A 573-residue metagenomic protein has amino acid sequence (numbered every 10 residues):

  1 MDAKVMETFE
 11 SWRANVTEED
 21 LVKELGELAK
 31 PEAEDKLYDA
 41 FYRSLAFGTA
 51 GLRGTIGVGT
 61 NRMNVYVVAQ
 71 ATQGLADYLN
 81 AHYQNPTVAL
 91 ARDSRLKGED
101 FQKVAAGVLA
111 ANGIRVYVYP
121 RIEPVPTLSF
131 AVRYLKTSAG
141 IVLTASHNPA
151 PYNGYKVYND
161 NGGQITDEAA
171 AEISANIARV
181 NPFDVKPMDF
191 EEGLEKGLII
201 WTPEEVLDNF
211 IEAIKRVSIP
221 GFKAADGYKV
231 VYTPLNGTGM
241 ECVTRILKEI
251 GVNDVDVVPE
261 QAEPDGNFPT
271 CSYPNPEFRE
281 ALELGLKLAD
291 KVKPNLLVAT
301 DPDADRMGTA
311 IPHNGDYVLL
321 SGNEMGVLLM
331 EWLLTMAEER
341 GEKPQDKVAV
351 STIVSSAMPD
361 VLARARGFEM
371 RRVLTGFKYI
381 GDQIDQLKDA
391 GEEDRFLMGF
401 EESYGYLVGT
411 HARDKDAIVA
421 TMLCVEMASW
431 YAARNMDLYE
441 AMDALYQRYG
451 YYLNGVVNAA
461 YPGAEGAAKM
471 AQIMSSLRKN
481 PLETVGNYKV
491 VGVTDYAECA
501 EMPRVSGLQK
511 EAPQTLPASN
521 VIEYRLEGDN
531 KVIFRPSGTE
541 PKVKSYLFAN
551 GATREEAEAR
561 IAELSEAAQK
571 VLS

Functional and structural regions predicted by a protein language model:
K4-A105, E192, I199-G227, T238 (+1 more regions): An N-terminal, well-structured beta->alpha segment
W12, V16, D20, K36-L45 (+2 more regions): Gly/Ser/Thr-enriched, mixed-charge loops and adjacent short helices that form phosphate/oxyanion-binding elements
F41-N61, A145-S146, P234-C242, I246 (+4 more regions): Conserved phosphate/anionic-ligand binding catalytic regions in large, soluble enzymes, centered on
A89-Y152, E249-T309: N-terminal small/polar loop signature for handling phosphorylated ligands or for N-terminal nucleophile
T127-V185, P302, H313, E402: Active-site phosphate-binding/coordination module
G154-I165, K196-L198, G266-Y273, T309-V318 (+5 more regions): Short beta-alpha connecting loops at secondary-structure transitions that line or flank enzyme active sites
D160-G163, A175, N181-P182, K287-S351 (+1 more regions): Replace "Mg2+/Mn2+-dependent" with "divalent metal-dependent
D290, P294-L296, M336-R535, K542-Y546 (+2 more regions): Phosphate-binding and adjacent anionic-ligand microenvironments
